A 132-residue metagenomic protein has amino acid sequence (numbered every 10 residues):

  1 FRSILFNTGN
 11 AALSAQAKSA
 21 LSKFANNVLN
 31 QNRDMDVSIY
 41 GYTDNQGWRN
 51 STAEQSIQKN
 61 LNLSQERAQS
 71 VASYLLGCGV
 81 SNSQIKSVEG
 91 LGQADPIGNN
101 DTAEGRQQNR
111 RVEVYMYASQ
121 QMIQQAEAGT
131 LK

Functional and structural regions predicted by a protein language model:
F1, S38-Y42: Glycine- and acidic-rich phosphate- and metal-coordinating loops
F1-T8: Acidic/histidine-rich, surface-exposed loop or edge segments in extracytoplasmic proteins
I4, M35-V37, K86, V112: Conserved beta-strand core positions
T8, A17, A25-M35, T43 (+1 more regions): Sec/Tat-exported extracytoplasmic proteins
A11-A12, K18, T43-K132: Periplasmic OmpA-like peptidoglycan-binding domain that tethers envelope proteins to the cell wall
F24-A25, V71: Short, non-transmembrane amphipathic alpha-helical segments
